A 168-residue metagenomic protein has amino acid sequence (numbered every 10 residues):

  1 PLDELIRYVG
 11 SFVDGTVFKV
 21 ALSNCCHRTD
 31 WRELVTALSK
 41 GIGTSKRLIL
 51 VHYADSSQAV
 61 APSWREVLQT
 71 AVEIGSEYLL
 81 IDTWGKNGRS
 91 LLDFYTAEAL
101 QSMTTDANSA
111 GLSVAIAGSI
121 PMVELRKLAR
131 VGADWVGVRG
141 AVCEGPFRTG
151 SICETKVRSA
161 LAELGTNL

Functional and structural regions predicted by a protein language model:
P1-I6, G10-L92, D106-A110: Conserved anion-binding
G10-F18, A129-A141: Short, electropositive alpha-helical surface patch
L22, T83, G118-I120, G140-A141: Short secondary-structure boundary segments
C26-S39, V138-L168: C-terminal helical cap(s) of enzyme catalytic domains, especially alpha/beta-barrels
T44-K46, A97-T105, S109-L112, E154-L168: Short acidic, glycine/proline-enriched helix-loop-strand junctions
S76-A99, V142-I152: Glycine/Thr-rich beta-alpha phosphate-binding loop at enzyme active sites
L79, L128, A160: Conserved, mostly hydrophobic/aromatic
S90-Y95, M122-R126, R130: Active-site-adjacent loop and "lid" segments of alpha/beta metabolic enzymes
